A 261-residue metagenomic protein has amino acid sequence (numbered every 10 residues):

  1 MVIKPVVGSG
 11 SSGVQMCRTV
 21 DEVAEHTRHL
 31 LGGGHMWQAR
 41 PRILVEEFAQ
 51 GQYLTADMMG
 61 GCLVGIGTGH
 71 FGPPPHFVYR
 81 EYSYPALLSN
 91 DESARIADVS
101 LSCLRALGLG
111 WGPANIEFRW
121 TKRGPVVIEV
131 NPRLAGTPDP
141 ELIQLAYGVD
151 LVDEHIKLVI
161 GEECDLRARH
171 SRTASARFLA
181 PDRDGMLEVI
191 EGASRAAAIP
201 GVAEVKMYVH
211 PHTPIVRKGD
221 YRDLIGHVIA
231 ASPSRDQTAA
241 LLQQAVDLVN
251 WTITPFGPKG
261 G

Functional and structural regions predicted by a protein language model:
M1-V2, G8-G13, R18-L44: N-terminal beta-alpha lobe that positions the nucleotide/phosphoryl donor in ATP/NTP-coupled carboxylate activation
P5-G8, H76-F77, K218-D223: Short, flexible turn/loop "capping" segments at secondary-structure junctions
G10-S11, A39, Q50-Q52, C62-L63 (+3 more regions): A generic structural signal for well-ordered coil/turn residues at beta-strand boundaries that shape enzyme active-site
Q15, E47, Q144, I225-S232: Short, well-ordered beta-strand elements within core beta-sheets of diverse protein domains
R18-E22, G61, G124, E163 (+2 more regions): Short loop segments at secondary-structure junctions
L30-H35, A39-R42, E47-A86, A94-V127 (+3 more regions): Phosphate-binding core of ATP-grasp and ATP-grasp-like enzymes
I143-D153: Gly/Ser/Thr-rich active-site loops/lids in small-molecule metabolic enzymes that frequently grip phosphoryl groups
I156-G261: Peripheral (often C-terminal) accessory segments that flank ATP-dependent C-N-forming ligase machineries
